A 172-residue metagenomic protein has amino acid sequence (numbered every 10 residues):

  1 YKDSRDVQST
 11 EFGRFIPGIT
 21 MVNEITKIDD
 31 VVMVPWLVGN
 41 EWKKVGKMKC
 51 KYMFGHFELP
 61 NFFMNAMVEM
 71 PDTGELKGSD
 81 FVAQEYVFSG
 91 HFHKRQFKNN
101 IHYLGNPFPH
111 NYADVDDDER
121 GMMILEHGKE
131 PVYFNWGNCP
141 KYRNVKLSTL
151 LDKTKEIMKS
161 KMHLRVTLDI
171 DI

Functional and structural regions predicted by a protein language model:
Y1-I172: Extended recognition/assembly regions associated with phosphoester-bond processing machinery
